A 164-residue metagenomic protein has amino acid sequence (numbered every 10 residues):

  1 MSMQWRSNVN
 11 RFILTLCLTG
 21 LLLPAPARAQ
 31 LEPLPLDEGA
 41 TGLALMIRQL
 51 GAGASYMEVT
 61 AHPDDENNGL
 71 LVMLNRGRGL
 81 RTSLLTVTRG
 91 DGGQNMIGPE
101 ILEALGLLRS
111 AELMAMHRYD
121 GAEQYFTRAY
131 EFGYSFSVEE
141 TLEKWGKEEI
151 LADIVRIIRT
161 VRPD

Functional and structural regions predicted by a protein language model:
M1-V9: N-terminal secretory signal peptides that target proteins for export/translocation
N8, F12-I13, S110: Generic alpha-helix initiation/capping and coil-helix boundary signal
R11-P24: Bacterial N-terminal signal peptides
A25-A29: Sec/Tat signal peptide C-region and signal peptidase I cleavage site
Q30-D164: Active-site beta-strand->loop->alpha-helix modules in alpha/beta enzyme cores, enriched in Gly/His/Asp(Glu)
